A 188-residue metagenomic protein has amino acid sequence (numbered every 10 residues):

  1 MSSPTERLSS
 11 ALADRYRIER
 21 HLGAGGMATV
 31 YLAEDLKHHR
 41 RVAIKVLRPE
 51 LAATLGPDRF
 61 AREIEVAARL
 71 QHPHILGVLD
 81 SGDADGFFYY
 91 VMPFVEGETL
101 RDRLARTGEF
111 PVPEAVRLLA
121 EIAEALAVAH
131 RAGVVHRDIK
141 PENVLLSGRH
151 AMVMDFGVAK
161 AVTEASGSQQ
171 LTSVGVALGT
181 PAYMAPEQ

Functional and structural regions predicted by a protein language model:
M1-Q188: Conserved ATP-binding/catalytic core of the eukaryotic-like protein kinase fold, especially serine/threonine kinases
